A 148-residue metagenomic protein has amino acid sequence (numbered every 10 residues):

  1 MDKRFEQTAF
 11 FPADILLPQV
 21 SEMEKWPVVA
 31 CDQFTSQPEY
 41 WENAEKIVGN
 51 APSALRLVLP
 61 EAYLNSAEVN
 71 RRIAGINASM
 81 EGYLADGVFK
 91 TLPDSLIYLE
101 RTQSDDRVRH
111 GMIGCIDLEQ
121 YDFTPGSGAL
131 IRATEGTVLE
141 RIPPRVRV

Functional and structural regions predicted by a protein language model:
M1-R147: A cross-family signal for N-terminal binding/gating loops and helix N-caps that shape access to the active site
